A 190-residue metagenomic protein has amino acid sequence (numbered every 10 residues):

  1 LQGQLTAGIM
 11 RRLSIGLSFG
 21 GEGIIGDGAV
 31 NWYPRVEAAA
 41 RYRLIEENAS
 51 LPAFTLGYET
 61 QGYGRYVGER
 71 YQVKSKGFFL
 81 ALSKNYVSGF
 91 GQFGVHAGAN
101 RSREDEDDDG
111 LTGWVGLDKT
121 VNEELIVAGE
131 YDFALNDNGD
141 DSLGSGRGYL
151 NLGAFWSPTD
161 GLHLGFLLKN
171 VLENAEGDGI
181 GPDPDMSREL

Functional and structural regions predicted by a protein language model:
L1-F93, N100-S102, T120-I126, E130-E189: Transmembrane beta-barrel domains of Gram-negative outer membranes and organellar outer membranes
D105: Short, surface-exposed alpha-helical recognition segments that flank or form part of ligand/macromolecule-binding
D108-D109: Glycine- and Gly-Pro-enriched alpha-helical subdomains that act as flexible, kink-prone "lid/hinge" or packing modules
L117: Mobile, glycine-rich extracellular loop/lid and propeptide segments that shape or gate substrate/ligand access
